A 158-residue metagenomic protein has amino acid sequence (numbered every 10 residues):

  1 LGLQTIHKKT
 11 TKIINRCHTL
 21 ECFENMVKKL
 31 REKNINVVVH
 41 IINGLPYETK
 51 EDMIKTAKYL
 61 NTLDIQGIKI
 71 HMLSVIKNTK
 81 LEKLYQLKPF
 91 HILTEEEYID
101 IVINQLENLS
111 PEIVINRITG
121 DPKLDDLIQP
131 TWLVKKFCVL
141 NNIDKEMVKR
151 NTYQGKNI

Functional and structural regions predicted by a protein language model:
L1, V39, L60, I68 (+2 more regions): Conserved, mostly hydrophobic/aromatic
L1-H7, I65-I76: Non-cysteine beta-strand/loop elements that form the S-adenosyl-L-methionine
G2-V38, I42-L63, L81-E96: Conserved non-cysteine loop/helix-boundary elements of the Radical SAM core domain that shape
G67, V75-I158: Auxiliary Fe-S-binding modules of radical SAM enzymes
